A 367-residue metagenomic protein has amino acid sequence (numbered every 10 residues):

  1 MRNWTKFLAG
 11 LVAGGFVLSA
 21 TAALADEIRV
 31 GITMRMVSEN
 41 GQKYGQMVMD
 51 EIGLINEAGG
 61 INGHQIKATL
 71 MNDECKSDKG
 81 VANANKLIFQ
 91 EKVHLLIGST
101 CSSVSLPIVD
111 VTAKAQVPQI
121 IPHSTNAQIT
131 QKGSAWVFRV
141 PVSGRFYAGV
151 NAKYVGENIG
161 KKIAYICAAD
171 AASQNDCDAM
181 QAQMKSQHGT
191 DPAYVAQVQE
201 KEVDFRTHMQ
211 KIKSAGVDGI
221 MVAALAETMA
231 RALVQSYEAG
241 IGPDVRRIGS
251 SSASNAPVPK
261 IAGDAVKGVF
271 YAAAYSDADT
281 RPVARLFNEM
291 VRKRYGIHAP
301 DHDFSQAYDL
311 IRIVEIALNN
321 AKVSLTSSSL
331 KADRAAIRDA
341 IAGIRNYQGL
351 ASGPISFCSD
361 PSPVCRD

Functional and structural regions predicted by a protein language model:
M1: NAD-dependent ADP-ribosyltransferases
W4, L8-L11, L24-D367: Extracytosolic ligand-binding ectodomains
V17-A25: Sec/Tat signal peptide C-region and signal peptidase I cleavage site
